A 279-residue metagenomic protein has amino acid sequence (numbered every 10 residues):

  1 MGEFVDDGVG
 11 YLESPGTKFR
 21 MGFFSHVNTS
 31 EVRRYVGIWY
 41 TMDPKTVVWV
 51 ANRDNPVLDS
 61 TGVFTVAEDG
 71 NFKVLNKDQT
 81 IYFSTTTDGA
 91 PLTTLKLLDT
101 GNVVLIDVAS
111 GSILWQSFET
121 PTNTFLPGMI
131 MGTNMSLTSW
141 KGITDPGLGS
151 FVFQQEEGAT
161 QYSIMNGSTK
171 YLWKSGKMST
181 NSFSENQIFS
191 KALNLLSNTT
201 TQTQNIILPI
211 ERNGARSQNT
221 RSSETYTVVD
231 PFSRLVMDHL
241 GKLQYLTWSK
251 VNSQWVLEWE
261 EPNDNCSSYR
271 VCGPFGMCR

Functional and structural regions predicted by a protein language model:
M1-R279: Beta-rich ligand-binding surfaces for carbohydrates and other polyanions
